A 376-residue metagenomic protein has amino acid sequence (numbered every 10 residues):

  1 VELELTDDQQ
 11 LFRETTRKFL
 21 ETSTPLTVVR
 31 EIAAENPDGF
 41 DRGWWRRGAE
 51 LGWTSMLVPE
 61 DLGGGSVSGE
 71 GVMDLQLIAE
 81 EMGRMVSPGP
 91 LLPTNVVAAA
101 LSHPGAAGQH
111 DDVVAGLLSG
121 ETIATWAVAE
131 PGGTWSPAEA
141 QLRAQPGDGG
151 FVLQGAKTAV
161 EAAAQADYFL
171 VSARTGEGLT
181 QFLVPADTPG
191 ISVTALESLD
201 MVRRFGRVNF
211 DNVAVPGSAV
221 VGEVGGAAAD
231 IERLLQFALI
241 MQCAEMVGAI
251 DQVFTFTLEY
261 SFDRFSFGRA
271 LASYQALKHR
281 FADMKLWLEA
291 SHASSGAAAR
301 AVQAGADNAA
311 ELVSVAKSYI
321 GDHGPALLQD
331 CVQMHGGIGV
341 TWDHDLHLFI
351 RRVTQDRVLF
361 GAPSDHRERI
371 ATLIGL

Functional and structural regions predicted by a protein language model:
V1-M85, P104-Q109, G116, G120 (+2 more regions): Alpha-helical interface subdomain recognition
G69-E70, S136-A138, A162-A166: Short glycine/proline-enriched turns and hinge-like loops at secondary-structure junctions
S87-G108: N-terminal glycine-rich flavin-associated loop
V113-A115, G132, Q141-R143, K157-E161 (+2 more regions): A generic local secondary-structure boundary/capping motif
G120-P131: A short, Trp-centered hydrophobic/proline-enriched beta-strand micro-motif
W135, E139-Q141, A159-V160, P185-E223: Flexible, small-/acidic-enriched active-site or ligand-binding loops
S136-Q154: Cytochrome P450 C-terminal beta-domain/meander region
Q154-T194: A short core secondary-structure module
